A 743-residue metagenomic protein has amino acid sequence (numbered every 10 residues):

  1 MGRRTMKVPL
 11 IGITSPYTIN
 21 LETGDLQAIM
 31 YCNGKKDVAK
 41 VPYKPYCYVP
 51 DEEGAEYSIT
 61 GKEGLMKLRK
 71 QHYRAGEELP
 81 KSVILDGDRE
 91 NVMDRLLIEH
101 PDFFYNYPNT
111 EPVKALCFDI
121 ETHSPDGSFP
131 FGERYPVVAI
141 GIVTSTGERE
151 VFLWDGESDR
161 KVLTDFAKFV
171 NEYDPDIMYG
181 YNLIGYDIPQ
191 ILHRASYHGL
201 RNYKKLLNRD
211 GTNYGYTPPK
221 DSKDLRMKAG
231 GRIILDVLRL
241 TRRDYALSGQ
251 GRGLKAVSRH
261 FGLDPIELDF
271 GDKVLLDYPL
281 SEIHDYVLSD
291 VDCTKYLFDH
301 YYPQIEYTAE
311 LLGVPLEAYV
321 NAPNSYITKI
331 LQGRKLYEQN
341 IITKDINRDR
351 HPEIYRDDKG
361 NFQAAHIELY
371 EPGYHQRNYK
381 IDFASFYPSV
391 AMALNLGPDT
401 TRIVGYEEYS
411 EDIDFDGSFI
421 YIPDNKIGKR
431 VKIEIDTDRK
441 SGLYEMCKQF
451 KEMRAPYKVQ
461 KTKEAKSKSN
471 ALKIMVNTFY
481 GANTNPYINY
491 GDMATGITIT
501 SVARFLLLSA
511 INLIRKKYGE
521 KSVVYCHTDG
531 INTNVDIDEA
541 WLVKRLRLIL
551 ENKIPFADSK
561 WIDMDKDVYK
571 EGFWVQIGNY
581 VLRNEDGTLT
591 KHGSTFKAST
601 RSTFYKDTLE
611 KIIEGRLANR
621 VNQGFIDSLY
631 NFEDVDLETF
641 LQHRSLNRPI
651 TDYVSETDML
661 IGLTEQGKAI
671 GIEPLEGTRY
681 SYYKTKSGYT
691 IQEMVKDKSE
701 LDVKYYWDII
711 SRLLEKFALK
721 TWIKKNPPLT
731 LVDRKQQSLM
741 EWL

Functional and structural regions predicted by a protein language model:
M1-D174, K295, D299-I305, A309 (+6 more regions): DnaQ-like (DEDDh/DEDDy) 3′-5′ exonuclease domain used for proofreading and 3′-end trimming on nucleic acids
A28, S469, A540-L743: C-terminal, non-catalytic extensions of nucleic-acid polymerases
V151, D174, M178, I188 (+2 more regions): Active-site-proximal helix-loop-helix substrate-binding element of RNase H-like nuclease domains
V151-L153, E172-D176, L276-E282, I367-Q376 (+10 more regions): Glycine- and acidic
Y179-Q190, N532, I537: Acidic, metal-coordinating catalytic cores used for nucleic-acid/nucleotide bond scission and strand-transfer chemistry
D187-Y197, A384-P398: Short active-site loop/helix that positions an aromatic residue
G271-N395, K466-L513, Y525, N534 (+2 more regions): Common nucleic-acid-contacting/processivity interface regions adjacent to the catalytic cores of nucleic-acid enzymes
S289, K517-I549: Extended, well-ordered alpha-helical scaffold/bundle regions in very large, multi-domain proteins
